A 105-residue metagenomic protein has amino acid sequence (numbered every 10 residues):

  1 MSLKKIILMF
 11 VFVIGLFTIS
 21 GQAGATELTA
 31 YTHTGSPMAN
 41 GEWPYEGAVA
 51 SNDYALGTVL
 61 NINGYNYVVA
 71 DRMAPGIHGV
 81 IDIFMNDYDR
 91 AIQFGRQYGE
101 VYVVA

Functional and structural regions predicted by a protein language model:
S2-Q22: Sec-dependent N-terminal signal peptides of Gram-positive bacterial secreted proteins and lipoproteins
G21-A105: Solvent-exposed, well-ordered loop and adjacent helix/strand elements within mature globular domains that form
